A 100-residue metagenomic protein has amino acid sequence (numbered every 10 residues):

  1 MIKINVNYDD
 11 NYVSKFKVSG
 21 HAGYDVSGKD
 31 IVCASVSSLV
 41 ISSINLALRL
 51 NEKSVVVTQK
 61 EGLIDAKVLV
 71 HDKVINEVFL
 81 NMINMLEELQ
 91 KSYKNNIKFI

Functional and structural regions predicted by a protein language model:
M1-I31, I41, N45-I100: N-terminal intrinsically disordered, cationic/polar leader segments that include organellar targeting peptides
V32-V36: Short, conserved glycine- and acidic-residue-centered signature motifs in active-site or ligand-binding loops
